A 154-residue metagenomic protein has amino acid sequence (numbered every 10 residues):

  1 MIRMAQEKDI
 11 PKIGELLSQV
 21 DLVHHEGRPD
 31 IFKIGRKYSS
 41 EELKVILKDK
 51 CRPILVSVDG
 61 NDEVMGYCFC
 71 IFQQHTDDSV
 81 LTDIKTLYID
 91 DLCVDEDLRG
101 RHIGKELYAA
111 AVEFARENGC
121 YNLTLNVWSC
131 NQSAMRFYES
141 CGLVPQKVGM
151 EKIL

Functional and structural regions predicted by a protein language model:
M1-E15: A short beta-loop-alpha structural element at the N-terminal edge of CoA-dependent acyl/N-acetyltransferase catalytic
L22-L43: Conserved GNAT-fold acetyl-CoA-binding loop/helix
K44-V56, Y88: A short helix-loop-beta-strand connector motif used in the catalytic cores of GNAT acetyltransferases and, in some
V56, E63-F72, Y88, C93: Conserved beta-strand in the GNAT
D91-V94, G100-E113, S140: Conserved acetyl-CoA-binding loop-helix of GNAT-fold acetyltransferases
K105, A109, E117, S129-K147: Conserved active-site alpha-helix within GNAT-family acetyltransferase domains
A115-N126: Conserved GNAT acetyl-CoA-binding A-motif
T124-A134, E151-L154: Conserved beta-strand-loop-alpha-helix junction that forms the acyl-donor binding cleft
